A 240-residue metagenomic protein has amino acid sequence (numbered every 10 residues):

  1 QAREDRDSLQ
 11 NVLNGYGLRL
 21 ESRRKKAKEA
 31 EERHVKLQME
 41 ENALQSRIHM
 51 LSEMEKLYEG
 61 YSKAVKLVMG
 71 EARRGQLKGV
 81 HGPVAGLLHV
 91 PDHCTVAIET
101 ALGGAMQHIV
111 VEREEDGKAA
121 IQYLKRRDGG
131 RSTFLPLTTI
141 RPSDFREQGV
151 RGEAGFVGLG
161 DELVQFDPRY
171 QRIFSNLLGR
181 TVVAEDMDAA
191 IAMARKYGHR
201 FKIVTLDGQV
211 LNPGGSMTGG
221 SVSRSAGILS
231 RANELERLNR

Functional and structural regions predicted by a protein language model:
Q1-E59: Extended, EK/Q-rich alpha-helical coiled-coil segments that serve as long dimerization/scaffolding arms in large
A43-R240: Hinge-like oligomerization/junction regions that interrupt long coiled-coil arms in large cytoskeletal
